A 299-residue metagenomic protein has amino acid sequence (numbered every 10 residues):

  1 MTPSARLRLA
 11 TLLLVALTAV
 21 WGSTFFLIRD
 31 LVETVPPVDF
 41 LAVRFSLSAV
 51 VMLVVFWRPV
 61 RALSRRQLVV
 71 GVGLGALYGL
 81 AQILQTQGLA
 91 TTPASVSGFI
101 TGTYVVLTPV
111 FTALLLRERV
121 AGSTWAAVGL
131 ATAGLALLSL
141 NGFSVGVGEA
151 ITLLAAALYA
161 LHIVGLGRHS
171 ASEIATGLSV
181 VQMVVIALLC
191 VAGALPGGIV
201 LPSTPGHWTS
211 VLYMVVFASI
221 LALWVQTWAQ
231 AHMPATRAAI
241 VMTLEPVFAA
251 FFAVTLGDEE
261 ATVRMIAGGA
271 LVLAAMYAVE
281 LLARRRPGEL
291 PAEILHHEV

Functional and structural regions predicted by a protein language model:
P3, L7, L12, F45 (+4 more regions): C-terminal-most transmembrane helix of multi-pass membrane proteins
L9, E33-L80, L107-F111, L158-G165 (+4 more regions): Transmembrane alpha-helices of multi-pass small-molecule transport proteins
V20, T24-F25, L53-T101, L137 (+1 more regions): Specific transmembrane alpha-helical segments of multi-pass solute transporters/efflux pumps, especially DMT/EamA
F26, V38, S48-M52, T108-V110 (+5 more regions): Transmembrane alpha-helical segments that form core, pore/gating elements of small-molecule transporters/exporters
D39-V50, L77-Y78, Q82, T86-R119 (+3 more regions): Specific alpha-helical transmembrane segments that line the substrate/conduction pathway and gating interfaces
A42-V43, S97-Y104, G165-A187, S219-T255: Helix-helix packing/entry segments at the starts of transmembrane helices
M52, V72, Y78, F111 (+5 more regions): Hydrophobic transmembrane alpha-helices of multi-pass small-molecule transport proteins
S64-V69, G98-T101, R117-G134, V145-I151 (+2 more regions): Loop-to-transmembrane alpha-helix entry segments
